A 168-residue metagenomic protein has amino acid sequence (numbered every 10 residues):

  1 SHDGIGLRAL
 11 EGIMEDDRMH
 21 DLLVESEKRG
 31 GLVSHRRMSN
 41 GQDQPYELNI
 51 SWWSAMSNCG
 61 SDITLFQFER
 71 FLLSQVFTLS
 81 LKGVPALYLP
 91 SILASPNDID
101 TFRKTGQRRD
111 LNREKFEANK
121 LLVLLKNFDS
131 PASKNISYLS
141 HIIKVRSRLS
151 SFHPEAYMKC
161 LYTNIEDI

Functional and structural regions predicted by a protein language model:
S1-I168: Active-site and adjacent substrate-binding regions of carbohydrate-active enzymes
